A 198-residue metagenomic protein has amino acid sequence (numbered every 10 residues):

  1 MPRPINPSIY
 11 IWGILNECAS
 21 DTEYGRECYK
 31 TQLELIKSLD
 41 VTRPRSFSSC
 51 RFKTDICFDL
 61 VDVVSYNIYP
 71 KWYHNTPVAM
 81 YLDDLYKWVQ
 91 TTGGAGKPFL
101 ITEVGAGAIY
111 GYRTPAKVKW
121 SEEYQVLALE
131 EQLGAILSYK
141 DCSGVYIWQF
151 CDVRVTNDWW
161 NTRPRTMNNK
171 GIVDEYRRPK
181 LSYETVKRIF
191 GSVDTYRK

Functional and structural regions predicted by a protein language model:
M1-Y24, I68: Active-site groove signature of glycoside hydrolases
Y10-W12, E27, L33-K37, R45-S46 (+1 more regions): Substrate-binding clefts and catalytic carboxylate motifs of secreted carbohydrate-active enzymes
N16-C18, C50, V104: Active-site metal-binding loops of divalent metal-dependent hydrolases
